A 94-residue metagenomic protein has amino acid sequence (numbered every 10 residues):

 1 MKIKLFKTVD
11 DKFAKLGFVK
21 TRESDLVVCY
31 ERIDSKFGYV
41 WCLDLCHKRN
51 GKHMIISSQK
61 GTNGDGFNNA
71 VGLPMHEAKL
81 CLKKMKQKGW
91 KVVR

Functional and structural regions predicted by a protein language model:
M1-T8, V19-R94: Intrinsically disordered, low-complexity regulatory regions enriched in serine/threonine/proline and acidic residues
